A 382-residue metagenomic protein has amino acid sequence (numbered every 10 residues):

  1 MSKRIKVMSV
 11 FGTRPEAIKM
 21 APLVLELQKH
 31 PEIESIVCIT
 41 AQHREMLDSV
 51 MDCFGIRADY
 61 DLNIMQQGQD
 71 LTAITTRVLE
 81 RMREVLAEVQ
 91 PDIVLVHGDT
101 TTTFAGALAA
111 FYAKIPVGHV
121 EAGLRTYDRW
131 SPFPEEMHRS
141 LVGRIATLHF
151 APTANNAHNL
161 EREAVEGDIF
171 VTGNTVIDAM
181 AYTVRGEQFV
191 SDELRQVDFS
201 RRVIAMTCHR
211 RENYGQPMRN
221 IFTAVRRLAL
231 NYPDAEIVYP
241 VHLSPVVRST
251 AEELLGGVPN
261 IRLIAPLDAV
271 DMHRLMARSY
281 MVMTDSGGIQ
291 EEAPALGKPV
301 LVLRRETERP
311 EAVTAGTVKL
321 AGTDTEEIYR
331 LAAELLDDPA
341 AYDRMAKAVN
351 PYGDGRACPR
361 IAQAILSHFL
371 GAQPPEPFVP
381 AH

Functional and structural regions predicted by a protein language model:
M1-Y239, S244-H382: Nucleotide-activated sugar donor-binding and catalytic core shared by glycosyltransferases and related lipid-linked
